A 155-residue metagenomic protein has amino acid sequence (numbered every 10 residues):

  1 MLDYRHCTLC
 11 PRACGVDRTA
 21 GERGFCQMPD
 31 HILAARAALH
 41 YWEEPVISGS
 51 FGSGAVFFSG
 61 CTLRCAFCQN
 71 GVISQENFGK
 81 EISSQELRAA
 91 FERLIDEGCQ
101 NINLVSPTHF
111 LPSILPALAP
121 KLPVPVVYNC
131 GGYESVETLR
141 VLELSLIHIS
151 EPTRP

Functional and structural regions predicted by a protein language model:
M1-T62, A66, N70-Q75: N-terminal [4Fe-4S]-dependent radical SAM core
S53, T62, G71, T108-F110 (+2 more regions): Short, flexible active-site-adjacent loop segments at beta-strand->alpha-helix junctions, enriched in small/polar
S53-F57, N103, V127: Short aromatic/hydrophobic contact patches that present stacked aromatics for nucleic-acid/ligand binding
G54, L63, S84-R93: Short, charged beta->alpha transition segments
Q75-A90, S106-E143: Canonical radical SAM enzyme core domain
E97-I102: Short acidic/polar active-site loop segments enriched in Thr and Asp
H148-P155: Conserved small/polar residues in nucleotide/adenosyl-binding loops
